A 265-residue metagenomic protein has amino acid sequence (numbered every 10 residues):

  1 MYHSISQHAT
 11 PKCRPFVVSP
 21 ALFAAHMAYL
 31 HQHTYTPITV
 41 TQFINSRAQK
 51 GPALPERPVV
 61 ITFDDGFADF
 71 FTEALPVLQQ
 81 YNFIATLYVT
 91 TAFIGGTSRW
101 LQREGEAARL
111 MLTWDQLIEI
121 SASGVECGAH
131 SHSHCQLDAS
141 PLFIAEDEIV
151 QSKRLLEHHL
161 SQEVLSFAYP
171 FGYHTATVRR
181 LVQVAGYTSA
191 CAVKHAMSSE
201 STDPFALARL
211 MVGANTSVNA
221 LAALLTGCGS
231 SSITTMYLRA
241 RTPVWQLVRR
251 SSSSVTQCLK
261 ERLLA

Functional and structural regions predicted by a protein language model:
M1-I61, A68-D69, A139-A265: C-terminal active-site subregion of NodB/CE4 polysaccharide deacetylases
S4, E126-H134: Histidine-centered catalytic micro-motifs
H31-Q32, P76-F83, L110-A129, Q183: Acidic (Asp/Glu)-rich catalytic clusters
I44-N45, F71-E73, Q102-S123, V150 (+1 more regions): Alpha-helical scaffolding within the catalytic cores of extracellular/periplasmic polymer-degrading hydrolases
I61-T62, C127: Residue-level marker for buried hydrophobic side chains located in beta-strands that build the well-ordered beta-sheet
N82-E104: A short, conserved beta-to-alpha structural element at the edge of catalytic cores that scaffolds binding
Y88, H130, A190-A192: Short beta-strand and adjacent tight-turn residues that come in two discontinuous sequence segments and form the edges
T97-A108, H134-L142: Surface-exposed cleft-lining segments at the edges of enzyme active sites
